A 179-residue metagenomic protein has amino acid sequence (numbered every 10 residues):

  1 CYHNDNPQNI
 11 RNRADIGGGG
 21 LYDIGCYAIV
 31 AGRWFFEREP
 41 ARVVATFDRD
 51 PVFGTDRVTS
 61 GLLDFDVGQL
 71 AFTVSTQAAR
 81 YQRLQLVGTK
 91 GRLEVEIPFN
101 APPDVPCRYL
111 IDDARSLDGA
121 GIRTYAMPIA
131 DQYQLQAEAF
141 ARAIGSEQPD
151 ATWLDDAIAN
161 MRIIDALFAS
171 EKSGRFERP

Functional and structural regions predicted by a protein language model:
C1-P51, G174: Predominantly a Rossmann-like dinucleotide-binding segment in NAD(P)-dependent oxidoreductases
N9-I10, L117-A120: Short, basic/glycine-rich phosphate-binding loops at helix/coil junctions that contact nucleotide phosphates
N12-D15, S60-G61, D112: Short, hinge-like loop/turn segments at secondary-structure boundaries
I16-Y22, I122-D131: A short glycine-threonine-serine/GTX helix/turn-capping micro-motif
L21-G25, A130, A151-A157: Conserved loop-to-helix N-cap of the C-terminal "lid" that shapes the substrate pocket in Rossmann-like
A28-P102, M127-A130, Q134-Q148, P179: Contiguous beta-strand/loop segments that form the cofactor/metal-binding neighborhood of enzyme cores
L84, P102-L117: Short polybasic amphipathic segments
Y125, A139-P179: C-terminal helix-rich "cap/oligomerization" subdomain common to oxidoreductases
